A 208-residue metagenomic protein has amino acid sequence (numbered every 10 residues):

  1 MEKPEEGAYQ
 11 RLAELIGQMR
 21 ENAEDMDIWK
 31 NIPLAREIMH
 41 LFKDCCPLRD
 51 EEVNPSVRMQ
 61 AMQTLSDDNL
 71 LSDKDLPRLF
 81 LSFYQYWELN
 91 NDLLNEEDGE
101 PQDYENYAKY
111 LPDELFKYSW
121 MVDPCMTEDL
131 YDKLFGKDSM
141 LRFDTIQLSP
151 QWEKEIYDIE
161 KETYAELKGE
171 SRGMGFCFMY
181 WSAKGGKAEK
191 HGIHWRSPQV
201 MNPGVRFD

Functional and structural regions predicted by a protein language model:
E5-L12, N31-A35, P55-R58, L76-P77 (+7 more regions): Short amphipathic alpha-helical segments that mediate assembly, nucleic-acid/protein binding, or membrane association
G7-E21, P33-K43, E51-D68, K74-Q85 (+1 more regions): Amphipathic alpha-helical repeat scaffolds of TPR domains
L70-L76, F80-M140: Long, compositionally biased low-complexity segments enriched in polar/charged residues
L93-E97, Y107-K109, L115-Y118, Y164-G186 (+1 more regions): Acidic, low-complexity, intrinsically disordered interaction modules
S139-K161, K168-G173: C-terminal alpha-helical interaction appendages
E189-P198, N202: Short, compact, well-ordered microdomains
